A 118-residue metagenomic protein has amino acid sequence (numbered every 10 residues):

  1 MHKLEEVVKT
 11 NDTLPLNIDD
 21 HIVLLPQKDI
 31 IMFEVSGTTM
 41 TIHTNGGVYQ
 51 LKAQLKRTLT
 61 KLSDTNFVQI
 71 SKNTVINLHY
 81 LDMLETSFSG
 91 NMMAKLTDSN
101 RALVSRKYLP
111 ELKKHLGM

Functional and structural regions predicted by a protein language model:
H2-R101: Conserved binding/recognition cores within well-folded domains
L109: Flexible glycine-rich active-site/ligand-binding loops centered on an Asp-His dyad
K113-M118: Short hydrophobic/aromatic patches at helix-to-coil boundaries
